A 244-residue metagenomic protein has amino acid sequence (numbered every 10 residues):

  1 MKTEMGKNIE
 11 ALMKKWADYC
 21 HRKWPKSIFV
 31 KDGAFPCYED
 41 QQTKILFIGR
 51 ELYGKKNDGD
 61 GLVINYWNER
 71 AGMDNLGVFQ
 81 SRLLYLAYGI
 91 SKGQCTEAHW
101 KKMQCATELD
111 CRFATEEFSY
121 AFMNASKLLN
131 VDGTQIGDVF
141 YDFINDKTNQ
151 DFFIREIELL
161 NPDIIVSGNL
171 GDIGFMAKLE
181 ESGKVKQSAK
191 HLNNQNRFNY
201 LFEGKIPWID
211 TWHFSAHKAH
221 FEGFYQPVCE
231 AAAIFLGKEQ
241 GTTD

Functional and structural regions predicted by a protein language model:
M1-K15, G137-I154, D172-D244: C-terminal capping/extension of enzyme domains
M1-K92, E156, N196-Y200, G237-D244: Active-site and ligand/interface coordination hotspots across diverse enzymes and nucleic-acid-associated assemblies
H21-P36, Q94-E108, F143-E156: A Trp-anchored, charged/polar loop motif used as the substrate-binding/catalytic surface of acyl/ester-handling
E51-K55, S126-N130, L170-G174, H213-H217: Short, solvent-exposed loop/turn segments at secondary-structure junctions
V63-M73, G89-G93, K127-N145: Surface-exposed cleft-lining segments at the edges of enzyme active sites
Y88-E116, V185-E203: Short mixed-charge
F113-S126, N130: Short, contiguous, well-structured surface segments enriched in hydrophobic/aromatic residues
F153-G171: Proline-aspartate-enriched helix->loop->beta-strand connector
